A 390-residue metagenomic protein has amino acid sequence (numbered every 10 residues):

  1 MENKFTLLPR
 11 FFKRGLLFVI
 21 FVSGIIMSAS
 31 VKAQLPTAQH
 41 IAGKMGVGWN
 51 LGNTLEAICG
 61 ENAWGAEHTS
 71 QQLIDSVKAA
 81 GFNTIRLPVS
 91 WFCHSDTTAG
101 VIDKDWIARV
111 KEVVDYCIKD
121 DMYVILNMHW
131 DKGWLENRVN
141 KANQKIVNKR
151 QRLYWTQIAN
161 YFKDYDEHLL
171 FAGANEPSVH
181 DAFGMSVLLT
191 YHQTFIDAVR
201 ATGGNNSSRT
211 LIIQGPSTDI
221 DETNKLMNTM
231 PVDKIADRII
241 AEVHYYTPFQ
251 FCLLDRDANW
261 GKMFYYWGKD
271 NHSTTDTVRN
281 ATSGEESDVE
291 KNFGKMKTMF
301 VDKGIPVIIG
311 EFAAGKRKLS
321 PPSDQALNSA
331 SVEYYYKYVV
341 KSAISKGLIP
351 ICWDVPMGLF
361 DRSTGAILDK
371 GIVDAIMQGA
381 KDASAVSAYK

Functional and structural regions predicted by a protein language model:
M1-Q34: Bacterial Sec-dependent N-terminal signal peptides
L35, K149-E285, E290, G294-A314 (+2 more regions): Active-site region of glycoside hydrolase catalytic domains
P36-T210, G215-K225, S363, I367 (+1 more regions): Active-site mouth of glycoside hydrolases
L51-T69, T97-I102, V139-I146, Q250-E286 (+1 more regions): Acidic/histidine-rich helix-loop elements that form or flank divalent-metal/phosphate-binding sites at the catalytic
L73, V113, K295-M296, V339: Residues within well-ordered alpha-helices
V124, V307, P350: Hydrophobic anchor at the start of a short beta-strand that flanks the dinucleotide cofactor-binding loop
L319-K390: Aromatic-rich peripheral "rim/lid" segments of glycoside hydrolase catalytic domains that contact and position glycan
